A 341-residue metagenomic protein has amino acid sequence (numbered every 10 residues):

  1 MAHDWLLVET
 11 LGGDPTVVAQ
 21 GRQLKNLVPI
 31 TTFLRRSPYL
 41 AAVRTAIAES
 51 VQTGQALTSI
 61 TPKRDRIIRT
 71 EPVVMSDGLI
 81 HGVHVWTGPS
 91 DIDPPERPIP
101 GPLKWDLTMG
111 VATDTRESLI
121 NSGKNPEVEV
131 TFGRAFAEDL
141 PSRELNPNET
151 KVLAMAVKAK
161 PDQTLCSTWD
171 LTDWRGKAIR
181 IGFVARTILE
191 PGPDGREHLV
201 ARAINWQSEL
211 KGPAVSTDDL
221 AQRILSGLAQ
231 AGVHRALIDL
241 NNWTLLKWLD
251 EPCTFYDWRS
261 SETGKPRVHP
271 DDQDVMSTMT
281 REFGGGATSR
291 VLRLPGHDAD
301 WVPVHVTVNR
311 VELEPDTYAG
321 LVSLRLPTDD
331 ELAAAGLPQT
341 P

Functional and structural regions predicted by a protein language model:
M1-G12, P89-L119, P213-E251: Sensory modules in modular signal-transduction proteins
M1-Y39: Charged, amphipathic alpha-helical stretches
D14-L27, I238-Y256, E262, P266: Feature captures eukaryotic membrane-trafficking machinery centered on endolysosomal pathways and lysosome-related
L34-G212, F255-P338: Sensory/regulatory domains in signal-transduction proteins
